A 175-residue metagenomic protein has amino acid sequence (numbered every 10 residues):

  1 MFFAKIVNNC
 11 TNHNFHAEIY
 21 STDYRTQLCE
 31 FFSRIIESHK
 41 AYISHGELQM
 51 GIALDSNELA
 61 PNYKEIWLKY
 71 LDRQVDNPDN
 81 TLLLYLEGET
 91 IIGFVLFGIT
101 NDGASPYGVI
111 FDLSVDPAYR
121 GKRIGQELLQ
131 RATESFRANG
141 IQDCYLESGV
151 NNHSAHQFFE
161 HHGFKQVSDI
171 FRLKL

Functional and structural regions predicted by a protein language model:
F2-N12, K165, I170-L175: Terminal substrate-recognition subdomain of acyl/acetyltransferases
C10, T22, E30-S105, F111 (+1 more regions): Acetyl-CoA-dependent GNAT
D23, Q27, I91, H153-S154 (+1 more regions): Short alpha-helical
D112-V115, G121-E134, H161: Conserved acetyl-CoA-binding loop-helix of GNAT-fold acetyltransferases
R120, L146-A155, R172-K174: Conserved beta-strand-loop-alpha-helix junction that forms the acyl-donor binding cleft
Q126, V150-S168: Conserved active-site alpha-helix within GNAT-family acetyltransferase domains
F136-E147: Conserved GNAT acetyl-CoA-binding A-motif
